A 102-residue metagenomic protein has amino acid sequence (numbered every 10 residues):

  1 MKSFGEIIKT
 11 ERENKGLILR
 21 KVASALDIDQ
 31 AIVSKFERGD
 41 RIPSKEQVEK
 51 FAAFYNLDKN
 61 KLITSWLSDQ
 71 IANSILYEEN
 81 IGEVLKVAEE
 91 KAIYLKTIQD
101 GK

Functional and structural regions predicted by a protein language model:
M1-N14: A short, Lys/Arg-rich alpha-helix, primarily the initiator
K9, R20, E49: Residues within the helices of the helix-turn-helix
R12, A23, A52: The alpha-helix within a helix-turn-helix
G16-S34: Short alpha-helical DNA-recognition segment
D27, S44-K61: DNA major-groove recognition helix of helix-turn-helix/homeodomain DNA-binding modules
I63-K102: Short, charged recognition helix plus adjacent turn of helix-turn-helix-like nucleic-acid-binding domains
